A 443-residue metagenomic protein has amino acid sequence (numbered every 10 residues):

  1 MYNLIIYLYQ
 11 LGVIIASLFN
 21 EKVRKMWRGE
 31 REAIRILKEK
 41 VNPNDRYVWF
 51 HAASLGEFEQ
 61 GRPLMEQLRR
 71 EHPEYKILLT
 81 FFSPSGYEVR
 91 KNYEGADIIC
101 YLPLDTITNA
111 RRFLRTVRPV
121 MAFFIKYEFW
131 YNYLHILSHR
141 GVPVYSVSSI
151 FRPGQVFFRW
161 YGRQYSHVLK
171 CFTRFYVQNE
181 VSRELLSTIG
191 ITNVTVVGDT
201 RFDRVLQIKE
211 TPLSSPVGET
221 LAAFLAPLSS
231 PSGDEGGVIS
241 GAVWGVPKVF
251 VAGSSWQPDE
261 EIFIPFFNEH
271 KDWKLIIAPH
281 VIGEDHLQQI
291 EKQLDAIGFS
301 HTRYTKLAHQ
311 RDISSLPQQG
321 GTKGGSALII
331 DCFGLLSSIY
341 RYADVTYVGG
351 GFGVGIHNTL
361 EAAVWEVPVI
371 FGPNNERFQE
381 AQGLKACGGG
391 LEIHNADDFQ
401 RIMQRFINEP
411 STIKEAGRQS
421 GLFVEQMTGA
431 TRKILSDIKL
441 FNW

Functional and structural regions predicted by a protein language model:
I14-T211, A223, S255-Q257, H280-I282: Active-site and donor-binding regions of nucleotide-sugar-utilizing enzymes
E57-E71, L213-L225, V246-L307: Conserved catalytic-core segment of nucleotide-activated headgroup transferases in glycan assembly
R90, E94-I98, I290-S315, T322-I330: Nucleotide-activated donor-binding/catalytic signature segment of Leloir-type glycosyltransferases, i.e., the conserved
V142-V144, H301, V369: Hydrophobic beta-strand scaffold residues
F172, T188, L336, Y342-L422 (+1 more regions): Catalytic binding pocket for nucleotide-activated donors in carbohydrate/polymer assembly enzymes
R201, T302-R311, S326-V354, N358-T359: Donor nucleotide-activated moiety binding/catalytic core segment of transferases that use nucleotide-activated donors
E219, S232-G236, G241, Q319-G321: Glycine-biased, low-complexity coil/linker segments
M427-W443: C-terminal alpha-helical cap of glycosyltransferases
